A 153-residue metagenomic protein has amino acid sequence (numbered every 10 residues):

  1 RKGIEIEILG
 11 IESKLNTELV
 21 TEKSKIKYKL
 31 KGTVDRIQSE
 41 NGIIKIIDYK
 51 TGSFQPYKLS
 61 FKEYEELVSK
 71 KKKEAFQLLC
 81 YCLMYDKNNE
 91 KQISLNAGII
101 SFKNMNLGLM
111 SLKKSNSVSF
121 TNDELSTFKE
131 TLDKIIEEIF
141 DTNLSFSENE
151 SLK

Functional and structural regions predicted by a protein language model:
R1-K153: RecB-family 4Fe-4S metal-dependent nuclease core
